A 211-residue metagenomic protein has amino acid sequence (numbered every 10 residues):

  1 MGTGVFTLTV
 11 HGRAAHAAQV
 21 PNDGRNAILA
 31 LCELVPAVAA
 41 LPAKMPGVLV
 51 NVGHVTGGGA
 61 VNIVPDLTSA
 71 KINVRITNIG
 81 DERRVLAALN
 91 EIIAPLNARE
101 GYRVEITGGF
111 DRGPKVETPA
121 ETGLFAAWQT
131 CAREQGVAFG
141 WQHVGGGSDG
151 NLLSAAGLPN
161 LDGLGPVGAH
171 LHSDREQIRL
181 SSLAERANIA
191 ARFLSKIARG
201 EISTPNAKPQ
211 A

Functional and structural regions predicted by a protein language model:
G4-A211: Metal-dependent amide/peptide-bond hydrolase catalytic core, centered on the "pita-bread" metallohydrolase fold
